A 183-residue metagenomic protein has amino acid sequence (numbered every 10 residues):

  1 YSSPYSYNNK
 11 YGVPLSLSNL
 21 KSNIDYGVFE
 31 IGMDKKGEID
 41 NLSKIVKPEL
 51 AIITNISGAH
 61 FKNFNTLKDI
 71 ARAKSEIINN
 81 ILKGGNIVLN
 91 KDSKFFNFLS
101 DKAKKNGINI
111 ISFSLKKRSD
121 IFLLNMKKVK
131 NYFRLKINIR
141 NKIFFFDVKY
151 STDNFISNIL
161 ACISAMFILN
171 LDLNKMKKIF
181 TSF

Functional and structural regions predicted by a protein language model:
Y1-S2, Y26-E30, I87-L89: Short catalytic-loop micro-motif centered on adjacent basic/acidic residues
Y1-Y11, I31, I53-I56: Short beta-strand-centered segment that lines the nucleotide-binding/catalytic pocket of NTP-utilizing
Y5, L15, D40, S75 (+1 more regions): Active-site phosphate/pyrophosphate- and oxyanion-stabilizing loops and adjacent acidic/basic residues in soluble
Y7-G12, D34-K36, K117-S119: Short acidic loop-to-helix transition motifs that present clustered carboxylates
N9-D25: P-loop NTPase switch/communication element
N19-N23, D34, K44-I45, N79-K83: Conserved catalytic network of the ASCE P-loop NTPase/AAA+ motor domain
D25-I39: Switch II (G3) loop of P-loop NTPases
E49-F183: Acidic, Mg2+-coordinating active-site environments of NTP-dependent enzymes
